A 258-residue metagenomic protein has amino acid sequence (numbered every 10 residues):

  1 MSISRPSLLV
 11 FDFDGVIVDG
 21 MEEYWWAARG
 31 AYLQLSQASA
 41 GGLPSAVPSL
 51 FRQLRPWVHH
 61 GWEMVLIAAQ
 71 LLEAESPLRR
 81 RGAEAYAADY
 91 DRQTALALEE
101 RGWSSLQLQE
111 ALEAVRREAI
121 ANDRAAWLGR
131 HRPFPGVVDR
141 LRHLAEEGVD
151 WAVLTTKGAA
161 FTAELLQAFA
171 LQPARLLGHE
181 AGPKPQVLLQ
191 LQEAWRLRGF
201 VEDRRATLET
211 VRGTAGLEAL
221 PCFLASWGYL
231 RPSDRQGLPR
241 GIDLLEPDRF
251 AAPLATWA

Functional and structural regions predicted by a protein language model:
S4-V10: Extreme N-terminal starter segment of soluble prokaryotic enzymes
V10-D12, F200-V201: Generic enzyme active-site microenvironment
V16-A163, A168: Alpha-helical substrate-recognition element adjacent to the catalytic core
A27-G30, S39, P44, S49 (+2 more regions): Active-site/pore-lining binding-face segments in mid-to-C-terminal subdomains
A152-G199, R205-G216: Substrate-recognition "cap/lid" segment bordering the active-site pocket of phosphatases
T156, F200-E246: Acidic, Mg2+-coordinating phosphoryl-transfer loop and its flanking beta/alpha structural elements, shared across
L176-H179, G241-P253: Short acidic-hydrophobic, aromatic-tinged amphipathic segments that line or gate anion-handling sites
A181-Q190, R231-P239, P253-W257: Short, charged, surface-exposed secondary-structure boundary motifs
